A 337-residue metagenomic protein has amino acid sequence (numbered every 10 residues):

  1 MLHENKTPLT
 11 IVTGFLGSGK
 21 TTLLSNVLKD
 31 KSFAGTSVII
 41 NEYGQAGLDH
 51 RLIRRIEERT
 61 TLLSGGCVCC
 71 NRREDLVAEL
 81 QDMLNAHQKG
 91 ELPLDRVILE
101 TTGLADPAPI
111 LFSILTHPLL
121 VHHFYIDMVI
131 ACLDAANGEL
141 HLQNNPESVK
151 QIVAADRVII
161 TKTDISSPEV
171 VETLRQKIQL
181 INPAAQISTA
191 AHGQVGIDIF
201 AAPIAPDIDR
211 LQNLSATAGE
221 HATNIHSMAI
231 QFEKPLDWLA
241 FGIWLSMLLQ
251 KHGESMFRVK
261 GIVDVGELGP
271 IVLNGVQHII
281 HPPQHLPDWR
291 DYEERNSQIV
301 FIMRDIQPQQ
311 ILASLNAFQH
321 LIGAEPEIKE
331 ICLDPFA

Functional and structural regions predicted by a protein language model:
L2-H3, K150-S297, R304-A337: C-terminal accessory "lid"/substrate-recognition subdomains
L2-S18, T22-H141: Nucleotide-state-sensitive switch-loop elements of NTP-binding domains
K29, T36-S37, R51, K89 (+10 more regions): A generic "cationic amphipathic patch" detector
I40, R72, L99, K162 (+2 more regions): Small/polar loops that bind or transfer phosphate-bearing groups
V129, S148-Q151: Small-molecule kinase domains that catalyze NTP-dependent phosphoryl transfer to phosphate-bearing small molecules
N144-P146: Charged helix-capping and loop-helix junction motifs
